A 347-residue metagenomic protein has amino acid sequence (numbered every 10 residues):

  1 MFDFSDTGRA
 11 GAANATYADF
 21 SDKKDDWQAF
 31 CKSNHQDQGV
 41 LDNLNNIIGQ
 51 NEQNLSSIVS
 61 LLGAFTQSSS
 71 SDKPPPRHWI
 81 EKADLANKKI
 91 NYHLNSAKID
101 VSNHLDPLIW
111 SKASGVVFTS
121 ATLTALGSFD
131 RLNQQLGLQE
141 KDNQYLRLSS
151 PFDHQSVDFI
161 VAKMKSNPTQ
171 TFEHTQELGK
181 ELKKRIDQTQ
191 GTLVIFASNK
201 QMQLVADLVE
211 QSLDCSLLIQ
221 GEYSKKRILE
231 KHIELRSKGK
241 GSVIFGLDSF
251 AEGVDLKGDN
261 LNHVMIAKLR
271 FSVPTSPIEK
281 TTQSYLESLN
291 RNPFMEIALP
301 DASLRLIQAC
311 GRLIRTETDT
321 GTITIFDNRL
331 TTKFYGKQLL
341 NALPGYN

Functional and structural regions predicted by a protein language model:
M1-N347: ASCE RecA-like P-loop NTPase motor cores that couple ATP hydrolysis to mechanical translocation on nucleic acids
